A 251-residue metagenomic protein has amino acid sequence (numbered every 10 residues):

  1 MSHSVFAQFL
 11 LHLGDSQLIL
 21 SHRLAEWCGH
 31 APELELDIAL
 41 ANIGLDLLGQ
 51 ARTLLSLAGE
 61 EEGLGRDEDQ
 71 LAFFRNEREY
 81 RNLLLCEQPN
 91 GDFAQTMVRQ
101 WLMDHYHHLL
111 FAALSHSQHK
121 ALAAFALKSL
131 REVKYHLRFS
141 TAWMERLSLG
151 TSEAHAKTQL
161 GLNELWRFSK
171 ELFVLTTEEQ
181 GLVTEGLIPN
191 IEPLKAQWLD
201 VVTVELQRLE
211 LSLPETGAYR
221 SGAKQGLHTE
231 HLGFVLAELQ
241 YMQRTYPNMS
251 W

Functional and structural regions predicted by a protein language model:
M1-Q8, F74-Q100, G150-T151, L165-I188: Acidic/His metal-coordination segments adjacent to aromatic residues that form catalytic metal sites in metalloenzymes
V5-H12, A31-Q50, T96, A121-V133: Alpha-helical scaffold segments that form or flank carboxylate-/histidine-based iron centers
S16-L24, Q50, L54, M103-L110 (+2 more regions): Amphipathic, well-ordered alpha-helical segments in soluble domains
L20-N42, H107-L122: Helix-loop segments that flank and shape redox-cofactor active sites
G44-F74, T141-E145: Conserved alpha-helical segments that form or flank metal/cofactor-binding pockets of metalloenzymes
L85-F139: Internal, conserved structured core segments that host functional sites
A121-E185: A contiguous pocket-lining binding segment that forms or flanks enzyme active sites
A156-W251: Extended, helix-rich structural scaffolds rather than catalytic motifs
